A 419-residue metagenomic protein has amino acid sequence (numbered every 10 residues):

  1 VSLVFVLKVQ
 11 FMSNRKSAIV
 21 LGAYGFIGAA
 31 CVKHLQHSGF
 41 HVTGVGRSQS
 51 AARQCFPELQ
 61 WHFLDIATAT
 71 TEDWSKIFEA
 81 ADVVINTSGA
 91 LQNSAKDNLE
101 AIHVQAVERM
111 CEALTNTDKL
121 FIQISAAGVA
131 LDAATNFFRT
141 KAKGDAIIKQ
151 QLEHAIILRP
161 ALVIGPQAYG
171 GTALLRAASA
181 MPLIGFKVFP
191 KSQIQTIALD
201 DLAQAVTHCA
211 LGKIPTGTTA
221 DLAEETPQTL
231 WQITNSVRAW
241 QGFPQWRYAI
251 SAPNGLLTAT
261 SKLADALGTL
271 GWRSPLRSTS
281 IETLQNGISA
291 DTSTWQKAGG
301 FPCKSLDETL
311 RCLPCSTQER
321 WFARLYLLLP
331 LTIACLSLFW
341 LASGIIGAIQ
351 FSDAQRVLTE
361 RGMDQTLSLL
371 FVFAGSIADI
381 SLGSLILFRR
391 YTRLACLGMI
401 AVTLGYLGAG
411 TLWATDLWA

Functional and structural regions predicted by a protein language model:
A18-S38: N-terminal Rossmann NAD(P)H-binding glycine-rich loop of SDR-like oxidoreductase domains
G44-S50, I66: N-terminal Rossmann-fold cofactor-binding loop
P57-R109, A113-T115, A127-L131: NAD(P)H-binding glycine-rich loop region in Rossmannoid oxidoreductase-like domains and their noncatalytic homologs
L91, A101-Q151, A155-A161: Conserved Rossmann-fold NAD(P)-dependent oxidoreductase catalytic core, especially the SDR/UDP-sugar
T135, I156-L174, Q228: Flexible, glycine-rich beta-alpha linker
A177-I197, D201, A205-C209, K213-D221: A conserved pocket-lining segment of Rossmann-fold NAD(P)-dependent short-chain dehydrogenase/reductase
F189, S293-A419: Membrane-interface extramembranous regions
C209-L276, A290-Y326: Mid/C-terminal beta-alpha module of Rossmann-like enzyme folds, strongest in SDR-family dehydrogenases/epimerases
